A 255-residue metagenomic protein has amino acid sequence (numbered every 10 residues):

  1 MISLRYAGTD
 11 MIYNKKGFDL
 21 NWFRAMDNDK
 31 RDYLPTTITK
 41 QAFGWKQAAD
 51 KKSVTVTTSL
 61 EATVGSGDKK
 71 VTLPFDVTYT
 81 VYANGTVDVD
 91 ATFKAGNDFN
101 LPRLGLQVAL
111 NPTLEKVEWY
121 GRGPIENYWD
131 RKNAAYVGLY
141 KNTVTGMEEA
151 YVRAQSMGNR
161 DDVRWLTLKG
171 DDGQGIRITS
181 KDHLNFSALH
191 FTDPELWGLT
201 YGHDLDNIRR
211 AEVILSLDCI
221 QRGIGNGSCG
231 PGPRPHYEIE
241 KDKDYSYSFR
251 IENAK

Functional and structural regions predicted by a protein language model:
M1-K255: Beta-strand/loop-rich accessory regions of lumenal/periplasmic or secreted enzymes, predominantly carbohydrate-active
